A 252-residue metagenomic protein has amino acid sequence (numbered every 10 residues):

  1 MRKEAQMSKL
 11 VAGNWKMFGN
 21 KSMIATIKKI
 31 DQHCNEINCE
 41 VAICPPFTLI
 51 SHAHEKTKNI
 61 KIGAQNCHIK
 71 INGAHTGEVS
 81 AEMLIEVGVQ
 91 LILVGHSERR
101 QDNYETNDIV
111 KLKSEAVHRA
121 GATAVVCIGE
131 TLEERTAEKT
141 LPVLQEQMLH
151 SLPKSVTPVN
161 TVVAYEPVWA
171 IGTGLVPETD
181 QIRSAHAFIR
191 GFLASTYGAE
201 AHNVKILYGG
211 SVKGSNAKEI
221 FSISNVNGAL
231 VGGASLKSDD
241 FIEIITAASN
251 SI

Functional and structural regions predicted by a protein language model:
R2-I252: Active-site loop-to-helix "anion-binding N-cap" substructures in soluble metabolic enzymes
